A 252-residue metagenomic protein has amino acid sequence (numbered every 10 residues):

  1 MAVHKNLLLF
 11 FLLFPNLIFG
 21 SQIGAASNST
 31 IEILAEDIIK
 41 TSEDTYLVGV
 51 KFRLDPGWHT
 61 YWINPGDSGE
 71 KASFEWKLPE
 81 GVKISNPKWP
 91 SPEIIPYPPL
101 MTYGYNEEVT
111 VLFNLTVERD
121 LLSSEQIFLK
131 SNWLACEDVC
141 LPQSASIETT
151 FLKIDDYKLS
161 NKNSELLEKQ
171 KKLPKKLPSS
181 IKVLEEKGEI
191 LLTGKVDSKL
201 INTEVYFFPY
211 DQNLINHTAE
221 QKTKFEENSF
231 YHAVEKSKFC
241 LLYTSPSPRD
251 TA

Functional and structural regions predicted by a protein language model:
A2-H4, F19: N-terminal non-cleavable signal-anchor helices
H4-F10: Sec-dependent signal peptide recognition, specifically the positively charged N-region followed immediately by
G20-S245, R249: Extracellular/lumen-exposed scaffold segments
